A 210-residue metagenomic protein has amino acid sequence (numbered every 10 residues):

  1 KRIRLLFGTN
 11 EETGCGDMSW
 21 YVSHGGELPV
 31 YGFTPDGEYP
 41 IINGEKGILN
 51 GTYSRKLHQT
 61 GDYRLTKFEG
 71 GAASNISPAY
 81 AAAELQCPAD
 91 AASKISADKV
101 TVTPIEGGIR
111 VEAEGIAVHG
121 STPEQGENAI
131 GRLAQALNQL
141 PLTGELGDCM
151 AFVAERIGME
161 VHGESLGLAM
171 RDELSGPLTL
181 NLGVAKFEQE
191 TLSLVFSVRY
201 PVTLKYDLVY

Functional and structural regions predicted by a protein language model:
K1-H58, E160-P177: Acidic/histidine-rich catalytic neighborhood of metal-dependent amide-processing enzymes
N50, S54-Y210: Metal-dependent amide/peptide-bond hydrolase catalytic core, centered on the "pita-bread" metallohydrolase fold
